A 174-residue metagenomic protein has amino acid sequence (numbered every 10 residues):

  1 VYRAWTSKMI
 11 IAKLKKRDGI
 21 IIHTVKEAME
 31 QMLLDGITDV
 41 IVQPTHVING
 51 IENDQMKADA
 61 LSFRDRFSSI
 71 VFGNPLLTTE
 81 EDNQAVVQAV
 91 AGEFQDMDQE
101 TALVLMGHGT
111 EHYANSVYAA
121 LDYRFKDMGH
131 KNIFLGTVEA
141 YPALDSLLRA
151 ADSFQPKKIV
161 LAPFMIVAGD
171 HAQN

Functional and structural regions predicted by a protein language model:
V1-N174: Active-site-proximal alpha-helix that buttresses catalytic centers in soluble enzyme cores
